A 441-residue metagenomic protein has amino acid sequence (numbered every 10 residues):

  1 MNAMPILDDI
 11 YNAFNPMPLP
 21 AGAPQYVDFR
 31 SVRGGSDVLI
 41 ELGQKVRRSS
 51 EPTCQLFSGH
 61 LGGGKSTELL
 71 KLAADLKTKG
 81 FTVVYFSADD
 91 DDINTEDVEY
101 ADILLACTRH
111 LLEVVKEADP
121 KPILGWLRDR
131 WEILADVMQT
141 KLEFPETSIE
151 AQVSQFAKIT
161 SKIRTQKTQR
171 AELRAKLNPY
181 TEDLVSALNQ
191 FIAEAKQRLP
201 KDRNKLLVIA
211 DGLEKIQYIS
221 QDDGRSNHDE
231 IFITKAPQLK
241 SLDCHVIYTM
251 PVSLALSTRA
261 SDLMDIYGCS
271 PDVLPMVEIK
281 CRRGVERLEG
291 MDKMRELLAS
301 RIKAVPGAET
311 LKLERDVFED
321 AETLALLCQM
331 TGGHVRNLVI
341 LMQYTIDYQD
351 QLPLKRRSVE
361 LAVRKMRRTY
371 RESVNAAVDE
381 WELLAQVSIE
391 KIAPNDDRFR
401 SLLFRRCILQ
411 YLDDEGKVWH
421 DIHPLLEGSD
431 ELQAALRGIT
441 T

Functional and structural regions predicted by a protein language model:
M1-L76, G80: Walker A/P-loop-proximal flanking segment of P-loop NTPase domains
G22-G35, T168-I192, R295, L311-R315: Alpha-helix-centered segments that form part of catalytic cores
T53-C54, G59-N204: P-loop NTPase nucleotide-binding core
F57-H60, G64, K235-L242, V246-Y248 (+3 more regions): Conserved catalytic-core segments centered on acid/base and nucleophilic motifs
E68-L70, T95-E99, Q217-D223, S257-L263 (+1 more regions): A short acidic (Asp/Glu
N189, A193-D320: The catalytic "switch" region of P-loop NTPases
V317-Y370: Amphipathic alpha-helical "lid/sensor" segments that cap RecA-like P-loop NTPase cores
L354-T441: C-terminal leucine-rich, beta-strand-based interaction scaffolds used for sensing/assembly
